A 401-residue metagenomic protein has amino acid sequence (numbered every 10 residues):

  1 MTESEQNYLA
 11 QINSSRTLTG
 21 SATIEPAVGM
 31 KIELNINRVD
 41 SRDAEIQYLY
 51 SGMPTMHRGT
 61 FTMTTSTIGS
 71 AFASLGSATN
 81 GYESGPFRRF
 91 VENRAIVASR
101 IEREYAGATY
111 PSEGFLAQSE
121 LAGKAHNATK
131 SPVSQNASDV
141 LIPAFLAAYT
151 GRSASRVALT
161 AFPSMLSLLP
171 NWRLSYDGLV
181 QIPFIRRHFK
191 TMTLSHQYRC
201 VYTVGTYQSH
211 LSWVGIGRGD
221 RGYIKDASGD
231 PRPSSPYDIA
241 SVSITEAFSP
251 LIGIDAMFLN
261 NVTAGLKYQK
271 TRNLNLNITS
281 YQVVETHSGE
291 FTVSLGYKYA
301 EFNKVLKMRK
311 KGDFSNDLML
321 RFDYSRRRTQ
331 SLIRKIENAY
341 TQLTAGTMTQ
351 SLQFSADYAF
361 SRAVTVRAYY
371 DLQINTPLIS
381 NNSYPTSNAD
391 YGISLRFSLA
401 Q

Functional and structural regions predicted by a protein language model:
M1-Q401: Exposed, low-structure sequence patches enriched in small/polar residues
